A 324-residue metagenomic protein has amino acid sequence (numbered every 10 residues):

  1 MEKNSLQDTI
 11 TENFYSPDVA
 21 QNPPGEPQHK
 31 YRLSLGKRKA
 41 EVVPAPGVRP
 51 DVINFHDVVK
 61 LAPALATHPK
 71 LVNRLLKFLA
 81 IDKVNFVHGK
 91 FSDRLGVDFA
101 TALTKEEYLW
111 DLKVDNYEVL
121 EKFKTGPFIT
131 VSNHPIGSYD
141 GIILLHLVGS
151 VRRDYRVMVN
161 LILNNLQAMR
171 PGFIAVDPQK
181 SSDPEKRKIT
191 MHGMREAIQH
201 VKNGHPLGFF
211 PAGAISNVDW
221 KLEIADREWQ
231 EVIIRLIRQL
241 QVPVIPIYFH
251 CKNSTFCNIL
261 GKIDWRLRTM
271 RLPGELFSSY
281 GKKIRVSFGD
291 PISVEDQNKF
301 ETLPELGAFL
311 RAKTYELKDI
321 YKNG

Functional and structural regions predicted by a protein language model:
E2-L6, T11, T190-G324: Non-catalytic C-terminal accessory region of glycerolipid acyltransferases and related lyso-lipid remodeling enzymes
E2-V131, G141-I143, S150-D154, R170: Membrane-anchoring hydrophobic helices of lipid-metabolizing enzymes
T104-D111, H134, S182-K188, L222-E223: Short, flexible loop segments at the rims of nucleotide/cofactor-binding pockets, characterized by
I129-V131, A175, G208-F210: Structural motif
H134-S138, I215-S216: Gly/Ser/Thr-rich loops at beta-strand to alpha-helix junctions that form or flank small-molecule/cofactor-binding
Y139-H146, V232-R235: Short amphipathic alpha-helical face segments that pack within enzyme cores and frequently flank/anchor catalytic
H146-G149, A225-R227: Glycine-rich, phosphate-binding/catalytic loops in enzymes
D154-T190, M194-R195: Conserved nucleotide-cofactor-binding alpha/beta core module
